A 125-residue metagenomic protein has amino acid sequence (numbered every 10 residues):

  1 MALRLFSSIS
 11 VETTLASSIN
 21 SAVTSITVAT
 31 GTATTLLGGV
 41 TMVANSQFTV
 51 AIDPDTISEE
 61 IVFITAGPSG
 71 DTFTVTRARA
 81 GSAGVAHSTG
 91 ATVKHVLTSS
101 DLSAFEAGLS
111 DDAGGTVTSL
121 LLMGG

Functional and structural regions predicted by a protein language model:
M1, A107-G125: Viral virion structural and adsorption modules
M1-R77: Autoprocessing Asn-cyclization modules and mimics
L5, T56-S110: Small/polar beta-strand repeat architecture
